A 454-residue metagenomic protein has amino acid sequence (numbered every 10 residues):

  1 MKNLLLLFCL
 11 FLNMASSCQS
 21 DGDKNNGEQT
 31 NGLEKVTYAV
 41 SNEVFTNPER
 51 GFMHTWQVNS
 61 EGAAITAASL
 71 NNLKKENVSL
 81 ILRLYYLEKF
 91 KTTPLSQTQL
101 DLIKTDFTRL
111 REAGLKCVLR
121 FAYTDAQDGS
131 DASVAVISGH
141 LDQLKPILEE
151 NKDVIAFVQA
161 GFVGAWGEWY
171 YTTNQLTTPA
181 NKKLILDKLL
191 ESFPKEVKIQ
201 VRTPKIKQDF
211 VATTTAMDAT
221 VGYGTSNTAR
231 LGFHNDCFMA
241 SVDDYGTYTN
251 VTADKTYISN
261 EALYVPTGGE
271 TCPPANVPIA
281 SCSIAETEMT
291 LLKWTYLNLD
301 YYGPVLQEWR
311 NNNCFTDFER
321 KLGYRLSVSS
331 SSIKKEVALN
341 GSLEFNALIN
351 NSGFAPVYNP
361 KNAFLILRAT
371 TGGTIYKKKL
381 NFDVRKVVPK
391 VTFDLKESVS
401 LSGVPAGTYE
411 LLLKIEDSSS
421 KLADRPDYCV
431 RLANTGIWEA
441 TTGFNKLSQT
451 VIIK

Functional and structural regions predicted by a protein language model:
M1-N3, L10-T37: Bacterial Sec-dependent N-terminal signal peptides
K24-N25, F318-K454: Extracellular/luminal regions of secreted and cell-surface proteins that mediate adhesion/ECM remodeling
G27-L80, L84: Boundary/entry segment of secreted carbohydrate-active catalytic domains
A68-T124, V134-I137, V197: Aromatic-lined substrate-binding rim segments of carbohydrate-active enzymes
Q99-L115, A132-F157, P179-S192: An active-site-proximal structural segment forming one wall of the substrate-binding cleft that immediately precedes
V118-Q127, L144-L176: Active-site groove signature of glycoside hydrolases
F157-Q159, E168, T173-Y302: Catalytic-core regions of glycoside hydrolase
S281-S331: Catalytic cores of secreted or luminal carbohydrate-active enzymes
